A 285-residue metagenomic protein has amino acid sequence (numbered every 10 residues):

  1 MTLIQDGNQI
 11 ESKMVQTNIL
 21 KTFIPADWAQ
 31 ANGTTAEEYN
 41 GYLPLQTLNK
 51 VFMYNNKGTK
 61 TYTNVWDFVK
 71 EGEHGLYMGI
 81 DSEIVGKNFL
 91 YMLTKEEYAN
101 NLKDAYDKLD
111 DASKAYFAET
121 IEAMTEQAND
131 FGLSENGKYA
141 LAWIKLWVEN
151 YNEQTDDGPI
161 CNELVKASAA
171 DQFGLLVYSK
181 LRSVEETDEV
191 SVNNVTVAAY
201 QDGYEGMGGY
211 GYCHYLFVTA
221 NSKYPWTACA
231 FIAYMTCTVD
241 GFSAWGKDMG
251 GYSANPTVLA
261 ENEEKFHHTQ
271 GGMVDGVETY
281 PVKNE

Functional and structural regions predicted by a protein language model:
M1-M53, E205-G208: A structural signal for short loop-to-beta-strand junctions that line the ligand-binding cleft of periplasmic/secreted
T2-Q5, P44, V51-M53, Y77-G79 (+4 more regions): Structural recognition of the beta-strand scaffold that forms the well-ordered cores of secreted hydrolase catalytic
Q30, L48, V192-F217: Periplasmic-binding protein-like
T35-E37, L43-T47, V69-E71, G86 (+6 more regions): Extracellular/periplasmic catalytic domains that process cell-envelope and extracellular macromolecules
K57-T63, K95-A105, S222-A228: Short helix-loop capping/hinge motifs at secondary-structure junctions, enriched in acidic/polar residues
D67-I84, L93-E96: Short loop->beta-strand "edge-of-pocket" segments that line small-molecule binding or catalytic clefts across diverse
G86, M92, Y98-V197: Ligand-binding pocket segment of bilobal, Venus flytrap-like solute-binding proteins
H214-N284: Mature extracytoplasmic/periplasmic domains
